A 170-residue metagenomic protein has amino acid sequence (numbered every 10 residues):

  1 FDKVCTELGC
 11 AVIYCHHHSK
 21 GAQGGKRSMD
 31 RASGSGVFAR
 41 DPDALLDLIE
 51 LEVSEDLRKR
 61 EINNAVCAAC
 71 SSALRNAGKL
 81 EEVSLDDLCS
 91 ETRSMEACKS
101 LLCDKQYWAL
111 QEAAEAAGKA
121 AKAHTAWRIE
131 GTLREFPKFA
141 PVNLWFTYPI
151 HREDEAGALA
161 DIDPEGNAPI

Functional and structural regions predicted by a protein language model:
F1-P149: Phosphate-binding/switch region of NTP-binding enzymes
P149-I170: DNA transaction DNA-binding modules
